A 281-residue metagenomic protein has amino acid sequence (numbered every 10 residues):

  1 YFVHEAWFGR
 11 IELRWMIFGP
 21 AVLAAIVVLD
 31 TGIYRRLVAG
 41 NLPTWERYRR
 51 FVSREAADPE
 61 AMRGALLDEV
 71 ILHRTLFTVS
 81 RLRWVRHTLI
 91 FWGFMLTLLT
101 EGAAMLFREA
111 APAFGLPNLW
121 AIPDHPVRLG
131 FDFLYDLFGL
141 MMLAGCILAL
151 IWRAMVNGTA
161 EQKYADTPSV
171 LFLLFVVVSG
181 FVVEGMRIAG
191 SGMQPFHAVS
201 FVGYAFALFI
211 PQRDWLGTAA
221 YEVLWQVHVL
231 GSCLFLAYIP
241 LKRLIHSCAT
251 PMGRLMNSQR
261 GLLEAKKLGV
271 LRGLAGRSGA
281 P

Functional and structural regions predicted by a protein language model:
Y1-G279: Membrane-embedded alpha-helical bundles of multi-pass integral membrane proteins
